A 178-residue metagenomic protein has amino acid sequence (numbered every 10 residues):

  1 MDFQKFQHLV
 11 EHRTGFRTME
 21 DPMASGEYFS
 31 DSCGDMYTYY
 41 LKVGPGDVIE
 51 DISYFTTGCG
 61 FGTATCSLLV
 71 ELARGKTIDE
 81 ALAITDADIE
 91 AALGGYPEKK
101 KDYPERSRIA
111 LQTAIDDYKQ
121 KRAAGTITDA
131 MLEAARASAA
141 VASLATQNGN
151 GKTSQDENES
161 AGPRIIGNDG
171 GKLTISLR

Functional and structural regions predicted by a protein language model:
M1-M19, S25-G26, D79, D86-R178: C-terminal binding/interaction regions
H12-G46: Structured beta-strand/loop patches that form or line metal/cofactor-binding pockets in enzymes
F29, T38-Y40, F55, P104 (+1 more regions): Compositionally biased, intrinsically disordered low-complexity regions enriched in proline and serine
S32, G44, V48-R108: Active-site- and interface-proximal helix/loop "cap" or "latch" segments in soluble metabolic and energy-transducing
